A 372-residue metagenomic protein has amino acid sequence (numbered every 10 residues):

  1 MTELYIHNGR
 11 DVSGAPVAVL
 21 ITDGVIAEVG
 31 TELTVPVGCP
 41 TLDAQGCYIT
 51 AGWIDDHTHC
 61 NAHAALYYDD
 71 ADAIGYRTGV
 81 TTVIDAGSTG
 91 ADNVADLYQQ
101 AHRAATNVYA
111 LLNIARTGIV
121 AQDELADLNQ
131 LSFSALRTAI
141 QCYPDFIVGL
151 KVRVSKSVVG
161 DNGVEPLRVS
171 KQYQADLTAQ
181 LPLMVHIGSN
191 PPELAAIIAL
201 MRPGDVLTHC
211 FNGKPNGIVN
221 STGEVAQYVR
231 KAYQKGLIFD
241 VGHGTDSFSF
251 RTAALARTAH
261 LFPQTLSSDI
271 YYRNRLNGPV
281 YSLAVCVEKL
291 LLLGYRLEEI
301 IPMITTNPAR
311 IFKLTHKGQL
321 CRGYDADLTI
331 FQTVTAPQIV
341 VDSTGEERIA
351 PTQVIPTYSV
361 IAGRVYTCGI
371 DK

Functional and structural regions predicted by a protein language model:
M1-T50: Histidine-rich, glycine-flanked metal-binding segment
G9, G24, G46, H57 (+10 more regions): Divalent metal-coordination and catalytic microenvironments
A44-R103: Metal-associated gating/positioning segment near the N- to mid-region
A64-A73, N129-I140, P191-I197: Short, acidic/polar
T78-I84, S88-T89, R103-L128, K151-V158: Metal-cofactor-binding active-site regions of metalloenzymes
V152-A256, H260-N277: Active-site core of metal-dependent hydrolases
R251-T333: His/Asp/Glu-enriched, well-ordered alpha-helical/loop segment that forms or immediately abuts the divalent-metal
D325-D371: C-terminal cap of metal-dependent C-N hydrolases
